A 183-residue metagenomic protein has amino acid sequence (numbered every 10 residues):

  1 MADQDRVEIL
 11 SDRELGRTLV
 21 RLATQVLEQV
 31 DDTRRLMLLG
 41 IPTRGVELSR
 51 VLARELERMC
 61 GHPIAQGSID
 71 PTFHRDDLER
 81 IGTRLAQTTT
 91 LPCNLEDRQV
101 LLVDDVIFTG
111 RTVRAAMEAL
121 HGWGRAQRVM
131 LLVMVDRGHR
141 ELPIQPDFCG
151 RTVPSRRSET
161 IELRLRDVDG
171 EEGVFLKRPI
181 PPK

Functional and structural regions predicted by a protein language model:
M1-K183: PRPP-associated nucleotide enzymes
